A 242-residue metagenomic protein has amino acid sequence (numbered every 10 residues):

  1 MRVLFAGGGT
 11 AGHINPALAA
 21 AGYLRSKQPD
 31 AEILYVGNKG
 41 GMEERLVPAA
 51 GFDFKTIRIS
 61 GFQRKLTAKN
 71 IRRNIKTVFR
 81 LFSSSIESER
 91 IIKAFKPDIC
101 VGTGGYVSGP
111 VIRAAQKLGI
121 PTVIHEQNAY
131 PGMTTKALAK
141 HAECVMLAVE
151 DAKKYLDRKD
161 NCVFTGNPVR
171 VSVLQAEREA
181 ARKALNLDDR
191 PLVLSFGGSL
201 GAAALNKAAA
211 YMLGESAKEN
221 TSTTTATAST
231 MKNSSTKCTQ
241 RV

Functional and structural regions predicted by a protein language model:
V3-A6, T10, D30-F79, S83 (+1 more regions): Conserved nucleotide-sugar phosphate-binding/catalytic loop shared by glycosyltransferases and other
H13-R25: Short amphipathic alpha-helix
K27-I33, F52, F95, K218-S222: A generic structural motif
Q28, R90-K96, L185-D188: Glycine-rich phosphate-binding loop signature in dinucleotide/nucleotide-binding domains
L34, M42, D53, Q116-E179: Active-site-proximal region of nucleotide-activated glycan assembly enzymes, centered on histidine/acidic-rich loops
L46, A50, R178-V242: Donor-nucleotide binding loops and adjacent catalytic segments primarily of GT-B fold Leloir glycosyltransferases
E87-C100, V107-V123, K136-K140: Glycosyltransferases and closely related glycan-assembly transferases that use nucleotide-activated donors
D98, E143, P191: Conserved acidic residues
